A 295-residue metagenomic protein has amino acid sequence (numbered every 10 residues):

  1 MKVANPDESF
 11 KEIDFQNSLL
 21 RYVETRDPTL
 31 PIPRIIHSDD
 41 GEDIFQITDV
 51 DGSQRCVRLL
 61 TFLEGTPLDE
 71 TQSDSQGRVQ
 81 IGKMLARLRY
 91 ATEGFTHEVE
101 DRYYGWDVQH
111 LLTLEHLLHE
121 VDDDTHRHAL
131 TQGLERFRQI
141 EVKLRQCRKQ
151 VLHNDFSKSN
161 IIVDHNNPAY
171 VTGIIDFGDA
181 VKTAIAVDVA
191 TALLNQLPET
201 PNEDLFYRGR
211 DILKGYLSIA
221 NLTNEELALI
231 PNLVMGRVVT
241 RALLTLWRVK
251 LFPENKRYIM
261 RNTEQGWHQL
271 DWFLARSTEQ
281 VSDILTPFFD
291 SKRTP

Functional and structural regions predicted by a protein language model:
M1, I35, R138-V187, E199 (+1 more regions): Active-site acidic catalytic loop and adjacent metal/ATP-binding pocket of ATP-dependent phosphoryl transfer enzymes
M1-T96: ATP-binding pocket architecture of kinase catalytic cores
G41, S53-T71, L111-E120, T240-R257: A glycine-centered beta->alpha junction motif in the catalytic cores of kinase/phosphotransferase enzymes
E70-T125, K149, R257-M260: A cross-family kinase active-site recognition segment
Q76, N224-V234: All-alpha amphipathic helical-bundle segments outside canonical DNA-binding/catalytic cores that form hydrophobic
H97, L112-N154, D164-N166: An alpha-helical support segment within catalytic cores of ATP-dependent transferases
I185-N221, R237-P253: Active-site activation/catalytic loop segments of kinase-like enzymes and analogous catalytic loops in related
R241-P295: ATP/Mg2+ or Mg2+-diphosphate-binding catalytic cores that bind nucleotide phosphates or diphosphates via glycine-rich
